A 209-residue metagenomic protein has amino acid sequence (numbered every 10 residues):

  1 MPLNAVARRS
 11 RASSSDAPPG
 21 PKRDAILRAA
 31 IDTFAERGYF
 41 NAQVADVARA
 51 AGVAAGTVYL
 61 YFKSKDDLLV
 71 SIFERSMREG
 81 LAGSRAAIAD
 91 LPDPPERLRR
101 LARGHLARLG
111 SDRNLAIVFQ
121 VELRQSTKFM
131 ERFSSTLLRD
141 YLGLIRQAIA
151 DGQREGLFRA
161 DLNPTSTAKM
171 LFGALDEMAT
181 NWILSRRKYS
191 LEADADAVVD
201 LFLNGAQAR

Functional and structural regions predicted by a protein language model:
M1-P21, R28, D32, R209: N-terminal intrinsically disordered/low-complexity leader segments
K22, K65, I72, S76 (+9 more regions): Hydrophobic/aromatic residues within well-ordered alpha-helical segments
A25, T33-D67, S71: Helix-turn-helix
I26, A30-F34, H105, L175 (+1 more regions): Short hydrophobic clusters on alpha-helical segments that form packing/core surfaces in small helical domains
S71, R85-N114, P164, A168-L171: Hydrophobic alpha-helical connector segments
R78-A82, F129-E155, T165-K169, G173 (+2 more regions): Amphipathic alpha-helical packing segments from all-alpha helical-bundle domains
R97, L109-F129, N181-L184: Amphipathic alpha-helical segments used for helix-helix packing
A107-S111, Q147, D151, L171-Y189 (+1 more regions): Amphipathic C-terminal alpha-helical segment
